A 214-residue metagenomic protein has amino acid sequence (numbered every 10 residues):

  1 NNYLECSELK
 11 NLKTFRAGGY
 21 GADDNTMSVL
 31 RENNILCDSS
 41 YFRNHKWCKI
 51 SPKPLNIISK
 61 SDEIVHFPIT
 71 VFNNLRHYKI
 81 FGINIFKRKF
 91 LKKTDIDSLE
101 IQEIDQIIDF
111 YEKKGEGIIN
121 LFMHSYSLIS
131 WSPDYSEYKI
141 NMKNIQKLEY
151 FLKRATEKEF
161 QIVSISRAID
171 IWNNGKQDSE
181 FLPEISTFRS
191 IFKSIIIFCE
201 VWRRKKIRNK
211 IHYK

Functional and structural regions predicted by a protein language model:
N1-Y20, F67: CE4/NodB-like, metal-dependent polysaccharide N-deacetylase domain that modifies extracellular/periplasmic N-acetylated
N2-S7, V29-L36, Y150-K158: Alpha-helical structural signal in soluble globular domains
Y3-S7, K87, I129-W131: A short alpha-helix capping/helix-coil boundary motif
K10-N11, N84, Y135: General secondary-structure edge motif
N11-L12, C37, I162: Residue-level detector of short coil/turn "hinge" positions at structural boundaries
R16-E116: Active-site-adjacent pocket scaffolds in enzyme catalytic domains
L91-Y213: C-terminal domain-boundary segment and adjacent tail
